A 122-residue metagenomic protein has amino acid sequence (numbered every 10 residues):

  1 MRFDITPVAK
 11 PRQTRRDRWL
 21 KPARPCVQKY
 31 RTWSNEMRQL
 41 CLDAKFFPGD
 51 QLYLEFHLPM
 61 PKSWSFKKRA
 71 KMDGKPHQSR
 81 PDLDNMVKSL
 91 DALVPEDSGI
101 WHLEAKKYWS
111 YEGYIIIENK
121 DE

Functional and structural regions predicted by a protein language model:
M1-E122: Acidic, proline/glycine-enriched N-terminal capping motif
